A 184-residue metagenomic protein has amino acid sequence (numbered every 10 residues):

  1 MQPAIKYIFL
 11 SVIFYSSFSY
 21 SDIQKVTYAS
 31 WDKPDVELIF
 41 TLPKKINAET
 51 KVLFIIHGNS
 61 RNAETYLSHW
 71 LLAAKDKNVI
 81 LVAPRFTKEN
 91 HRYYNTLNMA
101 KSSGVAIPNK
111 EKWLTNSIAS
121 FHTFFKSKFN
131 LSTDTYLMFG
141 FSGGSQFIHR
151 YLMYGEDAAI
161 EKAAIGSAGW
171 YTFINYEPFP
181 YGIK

Functional and structural regions predicted by a protein language model:
Q2-L10: Sec-dependent signal peptide recognition, specifically the positively charged N-region followed immediately by
L10-S19: Hydrophobic h-region of N-terminal signal peptides that target proteins for export in Gram-negative bacteria
F18-V52, N62-T65, D76-K77, G104-A106 (+8 more regions): A domain-start/cap signature at the N-terminus of enzymes
F54-G58: The conserved beta1-alpha1 loop
N59-S120: Active-site machinery of serine-nucleophile hydrolases
L71-L72, T123, S127, M153: Surface-exposed alpha-helical segments enriched in charged/polar residues
H91-Y94, S132-D134, I148: Extended ligand-binding groove/face enriched in aromatic
N116-D134: Conserved acidic catalytic loop of the alpha/beta-hydrolase fold
